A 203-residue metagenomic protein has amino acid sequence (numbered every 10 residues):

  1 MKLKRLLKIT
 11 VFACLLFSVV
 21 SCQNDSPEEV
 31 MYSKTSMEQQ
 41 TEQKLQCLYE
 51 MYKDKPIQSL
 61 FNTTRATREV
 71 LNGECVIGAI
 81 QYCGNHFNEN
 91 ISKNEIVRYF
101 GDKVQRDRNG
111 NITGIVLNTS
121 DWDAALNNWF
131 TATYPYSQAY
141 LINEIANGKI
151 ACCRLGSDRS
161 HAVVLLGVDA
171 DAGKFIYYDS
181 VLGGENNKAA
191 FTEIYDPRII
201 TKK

Functional and structural regions predicted by a protein language model:
M1-V11: Bacterial N-terminal signal peptides that target proteins for export
T10, S21, Q58, I200-T201: Residues marking helix boundaries in flexible regions
L16-V19: Bacterial Sec-type N-terminal signal peptides, specifically the leucine/valine-rich hydrophobic h-region
C22-N111, S157, D171: Active-site-adjacent structural segments surrounding the nucleophilic cysteine of cysteine proteases and isopeptidases
L48-Y49, G84-F87, E95-K203: Conserved active-site-adjacent core of cysteine acyl-enzyme catalytic domains
